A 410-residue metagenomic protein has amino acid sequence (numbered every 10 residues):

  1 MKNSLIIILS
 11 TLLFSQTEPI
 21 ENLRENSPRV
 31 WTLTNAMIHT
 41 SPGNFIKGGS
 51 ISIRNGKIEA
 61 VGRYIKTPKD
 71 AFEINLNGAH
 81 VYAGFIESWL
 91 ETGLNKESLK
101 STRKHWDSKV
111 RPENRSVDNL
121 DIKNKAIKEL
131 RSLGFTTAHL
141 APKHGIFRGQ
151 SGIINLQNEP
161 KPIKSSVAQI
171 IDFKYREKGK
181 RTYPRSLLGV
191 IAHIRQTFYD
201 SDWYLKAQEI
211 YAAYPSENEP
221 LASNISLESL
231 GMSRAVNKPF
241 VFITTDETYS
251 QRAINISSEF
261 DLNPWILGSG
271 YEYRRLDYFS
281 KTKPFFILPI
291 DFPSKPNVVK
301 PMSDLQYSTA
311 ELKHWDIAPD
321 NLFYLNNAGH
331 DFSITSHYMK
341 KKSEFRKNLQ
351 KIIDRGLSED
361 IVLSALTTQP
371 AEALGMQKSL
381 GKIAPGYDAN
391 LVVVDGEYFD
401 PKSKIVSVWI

Functional and structural regions predicted by a protein language model:
N3-L13: Sec-dependent N-terminal signal peptides
E18, L23-E25, R29, I38 (+1 more regions): Histidine-rich, glycine-flanked metal-binding segment
S27, S98, T102-W106, R111-E113 (+3 more regions): His/Asp/Glu-enriched, well-ordered alpha-helical/loop segment that forms or immediately abuts the divalent-metal
R29-L33, T67-V117, S132: Replace "His-x-His-based motif
A36, I51, G56, G78 (+9 more regions): Divalent metal-coordination and catalytic microenvironments
A36-H39, K47, E372, A384 (+1 more regions): C-terminal cap of metal-dependent C-N hydrolases
G48, A213-D316, S333, E372-L374 (+2 more regions): Active-site core of metal-dependent hydrolases
R131-G268: Polyanionic/metal-chelating signatures
